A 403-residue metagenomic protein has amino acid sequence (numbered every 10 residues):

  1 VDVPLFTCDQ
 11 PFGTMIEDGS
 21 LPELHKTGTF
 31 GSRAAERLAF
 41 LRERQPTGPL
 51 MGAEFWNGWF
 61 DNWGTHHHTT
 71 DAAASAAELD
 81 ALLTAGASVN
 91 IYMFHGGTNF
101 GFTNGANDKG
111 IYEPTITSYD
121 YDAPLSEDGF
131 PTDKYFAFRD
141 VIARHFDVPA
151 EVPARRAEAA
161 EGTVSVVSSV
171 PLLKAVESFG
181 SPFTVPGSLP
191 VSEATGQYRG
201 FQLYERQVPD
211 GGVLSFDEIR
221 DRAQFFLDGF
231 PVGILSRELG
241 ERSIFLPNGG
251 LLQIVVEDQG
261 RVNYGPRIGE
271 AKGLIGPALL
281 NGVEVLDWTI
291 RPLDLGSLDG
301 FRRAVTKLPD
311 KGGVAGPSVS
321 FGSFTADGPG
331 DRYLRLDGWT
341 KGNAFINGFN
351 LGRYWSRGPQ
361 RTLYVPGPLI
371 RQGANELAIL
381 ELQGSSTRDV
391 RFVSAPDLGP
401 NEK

Functional and structural regions predicted by a protein language model:
V1, P11, A53-G58, A81-A87 (+4 more regions): Carbohydrate-binding surfaces of carbohydrate-active enzymes
V1-I91: Substrate-binding/catalytic cleft of secreted carbohydrate-active enzymes, primarily glycoside hydrolases
D18-S20, R37-L41, D61-T65, F94 (+5 more regions): Short, solvent-exposed loop/turn and secondary-structure capping segments
V141, E241-L251, S320-D327, T362-A374: Short, surface-exposed tryptophan/glycine-enriched loops that mediate extracellular molecular recognition
Y198-Q207, A315-D327, R361: Short beta-strands within extracellular/lumenal beta-sheet-rich domains
G212-F226, L252, F324-N347, Y354-W355 (+1 more regions): Aromatic-lined ligand-binding clefts that engage carbohydrates, nucleic acids, or primary amines
V232, L351-G352: Short hydrophobic beta-strand segments in globular cytosolic domains
L363-K403: Terminal leader/tail segments of proteins
